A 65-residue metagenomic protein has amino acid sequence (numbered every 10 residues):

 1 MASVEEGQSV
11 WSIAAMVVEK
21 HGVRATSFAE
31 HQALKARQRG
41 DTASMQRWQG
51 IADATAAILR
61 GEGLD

Functional and structural regions predicted by a protein language model:
M1-R39, A43, G50, A54-D65: Long, non-catalytic architectural segments outside compact domain cores
